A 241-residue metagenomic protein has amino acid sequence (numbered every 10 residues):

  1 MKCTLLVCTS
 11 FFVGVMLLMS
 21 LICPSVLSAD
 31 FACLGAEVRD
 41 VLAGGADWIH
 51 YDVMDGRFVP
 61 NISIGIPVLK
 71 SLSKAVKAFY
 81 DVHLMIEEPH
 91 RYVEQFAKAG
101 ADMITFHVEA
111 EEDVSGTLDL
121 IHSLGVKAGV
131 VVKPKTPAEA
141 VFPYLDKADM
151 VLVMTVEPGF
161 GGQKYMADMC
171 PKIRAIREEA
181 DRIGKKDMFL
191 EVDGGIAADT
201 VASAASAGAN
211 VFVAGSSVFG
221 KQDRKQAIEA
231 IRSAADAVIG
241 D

Functional and structural regions predicted by a protein language model:
K2-T4, C8-S10: Short, often N-terminal, low-complexity regions that either remain intrinsically disordered or form a short helix
L17-T105, E111-D113, L120, A128 (+6 more regions): Conserved N-terminal beta1-alpha1 strand-loop-helix module at the mouth
L21, V131, L152-T155, E191 (+1 more regions): Conserved beta-strand segments that form the floor/walls of ligand-binding pockets within enzyme and binding domains
A78, V126, K185-M188: A short helix->loop->beta-strand "cap" motif at the edges of active sites that frequently abuts
H107-E109, V132-K133, M154-E157, G215-S216: Short beta->alpha connector loops at strand-helix junctions that form conserved, small/polar/Pro-enriched
E178-R182, K186-V192, A197-D241: Alpha/beta catalytic cores of nucleotide-metabolism and tRNA/nucleoside-modifying enzymes
